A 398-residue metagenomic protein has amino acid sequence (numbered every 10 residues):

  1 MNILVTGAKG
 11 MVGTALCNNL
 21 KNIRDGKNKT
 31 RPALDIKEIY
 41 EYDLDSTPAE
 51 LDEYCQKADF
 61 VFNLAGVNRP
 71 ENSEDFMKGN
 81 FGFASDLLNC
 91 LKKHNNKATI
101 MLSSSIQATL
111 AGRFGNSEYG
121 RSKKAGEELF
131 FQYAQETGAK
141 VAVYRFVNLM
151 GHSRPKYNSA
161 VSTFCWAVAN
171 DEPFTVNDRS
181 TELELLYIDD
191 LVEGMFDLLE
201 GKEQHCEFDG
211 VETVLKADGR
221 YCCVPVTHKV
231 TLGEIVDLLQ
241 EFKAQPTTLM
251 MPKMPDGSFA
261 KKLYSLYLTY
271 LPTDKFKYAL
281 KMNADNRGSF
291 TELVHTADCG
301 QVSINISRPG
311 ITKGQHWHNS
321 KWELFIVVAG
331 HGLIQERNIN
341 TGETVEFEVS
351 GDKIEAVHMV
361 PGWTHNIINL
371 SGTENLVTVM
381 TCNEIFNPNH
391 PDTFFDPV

Functional and structural regions predicted by a protein language model:
M1-G26: N-terminal Rossmann NAD(P)H-binding glycine-rich loop of SDR-like oxidoreductase domains
L44-D86, C90-K93, Q107-F114: NAD(P)H-binding glycine-rich loop region in Rossmannoid oxidoreductase-like domains and their noncatalytic homologs
S85-K124, T137, A142: Conserved Rossmann-fold NAD(P)-dependent oxidoreductase catalytic core, especially the SDR/UDP-sugar
F131-L183, I188-K202: NAD(P)-dependent short-chain dehydrogenase/reductase
D197, G201-M282: Mid/C-terminal beta-alpha module of Rossmann-like enzyme folds, strongest in SDR-family dehydrogenases/epimerases
K275-Q315: A short glycine-rich, His/Asp/Glu-containing loop-to-beta-strand
N338-W363: Short acidic-glycine-tyrosine-enriched beta hairpin
T341-E343, I368-V398: Double-stranded beta-helix
